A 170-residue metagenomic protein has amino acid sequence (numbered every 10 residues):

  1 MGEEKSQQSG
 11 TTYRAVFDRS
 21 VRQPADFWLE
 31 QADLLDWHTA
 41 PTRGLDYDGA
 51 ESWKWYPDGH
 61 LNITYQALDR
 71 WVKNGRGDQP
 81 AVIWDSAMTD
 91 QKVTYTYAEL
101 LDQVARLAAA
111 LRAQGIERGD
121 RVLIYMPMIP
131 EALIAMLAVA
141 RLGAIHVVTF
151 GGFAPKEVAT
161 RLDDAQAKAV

Functional and structural regions predicted by a protein language model:
M1-Y95, E99-D102, R106: N-lobe entry segment of adenylate-forming
Q23, F27, L111, A138-L142: Short alpha-helical scaffold segments that flank and stabilize functional sites
A40, G119-D120, V147, V170: A local structural micro-motif
T64-Y65, V82-L137, A154-A159: Conserved AMP-binding/adenylate-forming core of the ANL superfamily
G77-Q79, G119, A167: A general structural motif
Q114, L137-V170: Structural core segment of the AMP-binding/adenylate-forming
